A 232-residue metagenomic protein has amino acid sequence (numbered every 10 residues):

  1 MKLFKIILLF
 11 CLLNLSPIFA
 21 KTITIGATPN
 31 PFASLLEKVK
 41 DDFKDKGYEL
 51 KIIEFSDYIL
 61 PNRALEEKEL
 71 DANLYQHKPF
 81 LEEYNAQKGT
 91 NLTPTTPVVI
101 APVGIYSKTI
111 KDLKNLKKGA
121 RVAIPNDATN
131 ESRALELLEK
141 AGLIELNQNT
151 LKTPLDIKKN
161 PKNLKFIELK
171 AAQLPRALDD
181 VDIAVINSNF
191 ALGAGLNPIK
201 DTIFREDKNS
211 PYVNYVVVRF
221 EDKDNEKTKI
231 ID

Functional and structural regions predicted by a protein language model:
L15-A20: Sec/Tat signal peptide C-region and signal peptidase I cleavage site
K21-N30, Y48-E54, R121-V122: Short, well-ordered beta-strand elements
E37-Y48, R133-I167: Ligand-binding cleft/hinge of the Venus flytrap
I52-R63, T150-R176: Short helix-initiation/N-cap motifs at beta->coil->alpha
E54-Y58, K68-E82, V99, K170-A171 (+2 more regions): Beta->alpha turn/N-cap motifs
E83-T95, I110, D180, V185 (+1 more regions): Ligand-binding "clamshell"
T95-I144: A conserved helix-loop-strand patch within extracytoplasmic ligand-binding domains of the periplasmic binding
P102-L113, V213-K227: A bilobed periplasmic-binding-protein/Venus flytrap-type ligand-binding module shared by bacterial periplasmic
